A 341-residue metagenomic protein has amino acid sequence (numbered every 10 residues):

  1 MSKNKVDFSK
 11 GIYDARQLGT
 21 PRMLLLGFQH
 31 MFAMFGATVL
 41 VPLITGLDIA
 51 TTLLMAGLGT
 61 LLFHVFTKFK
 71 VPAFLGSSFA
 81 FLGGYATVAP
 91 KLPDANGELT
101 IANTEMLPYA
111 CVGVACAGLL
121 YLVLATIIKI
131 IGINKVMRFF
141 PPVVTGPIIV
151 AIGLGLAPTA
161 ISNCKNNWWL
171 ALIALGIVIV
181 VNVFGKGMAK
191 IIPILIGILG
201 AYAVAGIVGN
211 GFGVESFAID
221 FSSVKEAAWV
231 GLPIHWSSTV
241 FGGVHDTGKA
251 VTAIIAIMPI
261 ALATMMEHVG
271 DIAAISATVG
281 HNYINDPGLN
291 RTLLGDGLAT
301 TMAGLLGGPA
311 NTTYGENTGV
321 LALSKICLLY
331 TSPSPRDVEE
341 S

Functional and structural regions predicted by a protein language model:
M1-M23, S216-W236: Intrinsically disordered, low-complexity non-transmembrane regions of multi-pass membrane transporters
I12-P21, L43-H64, A256-I326: Membrane-embedded helical hairpins/re-entrant loop segments and their flanking transmembrane helices within multi-pass
P21-A171, S324: Early transmembrane hairpin of solute transport permeases
L24-M34, L170-A174, I192-P193, G231-D271 (+1 more regions): Hydrophobic, membrane-embedded alpha-helices of multi-pass small-molecule transporters
I44-I49, I177-L232, A261-G270: Flexible hinge motifs at transmembrane-helix junctions and intramembrane kinks/re-entrant loops in multi-pass membrane
A56-H64, A117-A125, P147-T159, A171-F184 (+4 more regions): Hydrophobic core segments of alpha-helical transmembrane domains in multi-pass membrane transport and ion-translocation
K68-P72, K129-N134, K186-G187, I191 (+3 more regions): Transmembrane helix-loop junctions in multipass membrane proteins, especially transporters and channels
Y330-D337: Conserved small/polar residues in nucleotide/adenosyl-binding loops
